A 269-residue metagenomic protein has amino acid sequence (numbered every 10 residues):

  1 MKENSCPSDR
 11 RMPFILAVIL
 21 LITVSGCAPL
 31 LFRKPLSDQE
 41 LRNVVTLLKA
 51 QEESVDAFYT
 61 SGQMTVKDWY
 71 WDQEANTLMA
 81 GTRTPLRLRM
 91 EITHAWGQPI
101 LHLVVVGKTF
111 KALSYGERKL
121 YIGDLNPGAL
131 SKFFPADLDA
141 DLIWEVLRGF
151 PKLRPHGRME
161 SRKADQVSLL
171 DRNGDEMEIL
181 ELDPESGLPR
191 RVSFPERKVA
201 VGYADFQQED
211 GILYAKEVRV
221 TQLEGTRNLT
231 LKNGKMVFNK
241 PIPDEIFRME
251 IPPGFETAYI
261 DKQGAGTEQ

Functional and structural regions predicted by a protein language model:
M1-C27: Sec-dependent bacterial lipoprotein signal peptides
C27-L78, E117, D261-Q269: N-terminal leader/targeting segments and the immediate start of mature chains
Q63-W69, A95-G97, R197-V199, L223-G225: Hydrophobic lipid-interacting interfaces of membrane-associated proteins
D72-T77, L101-V105, R197-A200: Amphipathic hydrophobic-ligand
L86-D141: An acidic-aromatic
L125, F133-S161, F255-Q269: C-terminal low-complexity, charged extensions that often adopt amphipathic alpha-helices
M159-D261: Gly/Pro-enriched, hydrophobic low-complexity segments that function as extracytoplasmic propeptides/linkers
